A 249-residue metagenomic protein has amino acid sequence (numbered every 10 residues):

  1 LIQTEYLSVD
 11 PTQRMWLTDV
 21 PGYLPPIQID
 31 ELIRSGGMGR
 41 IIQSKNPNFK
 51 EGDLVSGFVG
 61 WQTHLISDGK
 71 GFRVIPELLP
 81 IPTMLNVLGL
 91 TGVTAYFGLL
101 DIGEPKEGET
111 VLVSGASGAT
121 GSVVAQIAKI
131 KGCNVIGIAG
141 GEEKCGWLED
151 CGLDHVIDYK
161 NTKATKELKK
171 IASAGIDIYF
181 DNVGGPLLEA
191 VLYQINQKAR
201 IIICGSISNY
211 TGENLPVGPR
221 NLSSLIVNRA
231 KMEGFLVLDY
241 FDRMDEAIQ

Functional and structural regions predicted by a protein language model:
L1-V9, L17-W61: Glycine-rich beta-strand-centered segment in the early N-terminal region that forms part of a ligand/cofactor-binding
N48-F49, P105, I195: Short, well-ordered loop/turn sites that connect or cap secondary structure elements
F58-G71: A structural motif shared across PLP-dependent enzymes of the aminotransferase-like
Q62-T63, G140-W147, P216-L222: Short, glycine/polar-rich helix-capping loops at beta-to-alpha or helix-loop-helix junctions that flank or form
L78-I81, E104-T110, S173-G175: Short helix-loop-beta connector
L85-T162: Mid-domain Rossmann-like dinucleotide-binding core that forms the NAD(H)/NADP(H) cofactor-binding site
K163-A174: Short amphipathic alpha-helix with an adjacent loop that forms part of the alpha/beta core around
P186-Q249: Glycine-rich phosphate-binding loop and adjacent beta-alpha segment of Rossmann(oid) nucleotide-cofactor-binding
